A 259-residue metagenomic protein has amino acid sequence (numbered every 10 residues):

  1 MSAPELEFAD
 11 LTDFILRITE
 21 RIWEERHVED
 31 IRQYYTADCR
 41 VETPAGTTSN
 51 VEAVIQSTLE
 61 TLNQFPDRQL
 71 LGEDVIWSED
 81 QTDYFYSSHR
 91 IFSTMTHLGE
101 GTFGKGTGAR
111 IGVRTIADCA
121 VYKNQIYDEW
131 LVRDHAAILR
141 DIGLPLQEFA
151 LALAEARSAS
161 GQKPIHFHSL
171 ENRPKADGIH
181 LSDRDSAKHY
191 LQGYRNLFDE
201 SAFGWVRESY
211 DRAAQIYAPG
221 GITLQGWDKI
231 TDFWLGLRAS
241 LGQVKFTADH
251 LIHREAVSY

Functional and structural regions predicted by a protein language model:
M1-Y259: C-terminal and inter-domain tail/linker signature
